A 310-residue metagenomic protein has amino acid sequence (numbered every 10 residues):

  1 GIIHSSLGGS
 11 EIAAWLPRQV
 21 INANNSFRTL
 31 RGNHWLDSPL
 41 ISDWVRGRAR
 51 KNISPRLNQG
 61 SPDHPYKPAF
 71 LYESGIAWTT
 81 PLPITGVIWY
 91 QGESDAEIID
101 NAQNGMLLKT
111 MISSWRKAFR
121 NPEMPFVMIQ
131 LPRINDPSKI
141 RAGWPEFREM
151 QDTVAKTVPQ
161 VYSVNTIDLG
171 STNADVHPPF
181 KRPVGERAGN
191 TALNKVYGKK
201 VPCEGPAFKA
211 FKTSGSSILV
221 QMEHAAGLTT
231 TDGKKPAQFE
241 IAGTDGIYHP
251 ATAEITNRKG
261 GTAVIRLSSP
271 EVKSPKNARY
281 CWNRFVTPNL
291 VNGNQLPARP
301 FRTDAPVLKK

Functional and structural regions predicted by a protein language model:
G1-K310: Cell-envelope and extracellular/periplasmic
